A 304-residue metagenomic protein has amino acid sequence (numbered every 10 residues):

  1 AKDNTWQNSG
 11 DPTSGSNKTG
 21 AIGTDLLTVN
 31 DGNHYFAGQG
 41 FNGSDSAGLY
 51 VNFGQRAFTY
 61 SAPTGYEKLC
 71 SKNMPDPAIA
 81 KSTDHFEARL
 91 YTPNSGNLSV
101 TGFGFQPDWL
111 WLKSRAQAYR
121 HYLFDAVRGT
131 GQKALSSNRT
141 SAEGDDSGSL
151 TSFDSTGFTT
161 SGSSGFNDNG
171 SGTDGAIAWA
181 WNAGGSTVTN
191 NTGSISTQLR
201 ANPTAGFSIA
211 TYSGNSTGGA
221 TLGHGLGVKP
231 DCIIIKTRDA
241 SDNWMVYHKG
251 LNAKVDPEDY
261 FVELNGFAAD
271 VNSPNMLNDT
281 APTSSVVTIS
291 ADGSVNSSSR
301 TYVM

Functional and structural regions predicted by a protein language model:
K2-M304: Surface-exposed molecular-recognition determinants
